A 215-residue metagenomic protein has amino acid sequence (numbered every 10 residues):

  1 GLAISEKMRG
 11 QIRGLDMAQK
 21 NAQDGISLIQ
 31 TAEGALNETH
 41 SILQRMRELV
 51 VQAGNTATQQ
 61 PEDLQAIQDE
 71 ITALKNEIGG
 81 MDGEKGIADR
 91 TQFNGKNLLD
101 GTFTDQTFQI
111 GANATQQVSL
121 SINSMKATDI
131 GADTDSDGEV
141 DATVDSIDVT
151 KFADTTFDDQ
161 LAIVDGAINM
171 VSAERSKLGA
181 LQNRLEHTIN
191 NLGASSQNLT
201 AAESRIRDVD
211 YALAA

Functional and structural regions predicted by a protein language model:
G1-A215: Primary detection of the long, small/polar-rich alpha-helical "axial" segments characteristic of bacterial flagellar
